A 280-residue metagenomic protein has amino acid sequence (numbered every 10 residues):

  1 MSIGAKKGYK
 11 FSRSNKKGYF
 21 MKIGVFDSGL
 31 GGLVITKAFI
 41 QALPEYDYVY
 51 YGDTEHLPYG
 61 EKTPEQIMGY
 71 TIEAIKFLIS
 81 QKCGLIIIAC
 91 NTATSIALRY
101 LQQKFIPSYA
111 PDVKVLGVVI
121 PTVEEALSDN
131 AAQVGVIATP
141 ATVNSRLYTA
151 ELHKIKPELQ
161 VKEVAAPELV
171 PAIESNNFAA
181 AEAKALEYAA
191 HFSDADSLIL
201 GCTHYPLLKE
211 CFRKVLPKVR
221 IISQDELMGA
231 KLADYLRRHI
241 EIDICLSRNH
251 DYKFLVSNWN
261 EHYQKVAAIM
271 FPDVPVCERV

Functional and structural regions predicted by a protein language model:
G4-K7: Short, low-complexity, charge-dense intrinsically disordered segments
K10, N15-V280: Non-catalytic structural scaffold of enzyme domains
